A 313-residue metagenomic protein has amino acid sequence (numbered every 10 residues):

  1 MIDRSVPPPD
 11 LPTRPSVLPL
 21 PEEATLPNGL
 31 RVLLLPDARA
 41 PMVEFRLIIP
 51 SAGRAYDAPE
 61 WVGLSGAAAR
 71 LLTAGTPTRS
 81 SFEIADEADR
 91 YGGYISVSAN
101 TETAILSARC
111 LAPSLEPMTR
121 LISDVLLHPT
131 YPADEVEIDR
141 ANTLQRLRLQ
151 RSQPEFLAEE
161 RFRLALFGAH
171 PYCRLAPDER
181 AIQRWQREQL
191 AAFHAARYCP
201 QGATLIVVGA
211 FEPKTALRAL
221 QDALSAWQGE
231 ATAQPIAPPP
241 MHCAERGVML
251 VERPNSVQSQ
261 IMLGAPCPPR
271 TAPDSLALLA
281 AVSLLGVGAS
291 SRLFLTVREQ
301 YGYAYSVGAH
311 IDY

Functional and structural regions predicted by a protein language model:
I2-R4, P9, E83-H194, P239-M241 (+1 more regions): Acidic/histidine-enriched segments that form metal/cofactor-coordinating and catalytic pocket/exosite environments
I2-S16, F167-A176, C199-P200, T204-T271: An aromatic/glycine/proline-enriched structural segment found at the starts of mature extracellular/organellar domains
I2-V43: N- or domain-start disorder-to-order transition segments that initiate the globular core
L18-P21, P27, A40-E44, L64 (+6 more regions): Extracytoplasmic
G29, L47, G66-A68, A88 (+9 more regions): Buried hydrophobic packing residues in well-ordered domains
L30, L35-S51, L64, T232-R292 (+1 more regions): His/Glu-based metal-binding/catalytic segments typifying zinc-dependent metallopeptidases
E44-R109, S152, R174, V287-Y303: M16/MPP (pitrilysin/insulinase) zinc-metallopeptidase core fold and M16-derived inactive scaffolds
M249, R253, R298-Y313: A glycine-rich, aromatic-flanked flexible loop/lid motif
